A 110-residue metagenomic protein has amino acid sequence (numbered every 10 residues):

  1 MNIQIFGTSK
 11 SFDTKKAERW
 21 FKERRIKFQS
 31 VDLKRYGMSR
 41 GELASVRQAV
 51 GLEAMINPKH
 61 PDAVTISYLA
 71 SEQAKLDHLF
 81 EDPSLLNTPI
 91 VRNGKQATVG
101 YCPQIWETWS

Functional and structural regions predicted by a protein language model:
M1-R24, F28-K34: Local sequence-structure signature of Cys/Sec-based thiol-disulfide redox active-site neighborhoods
L33-S110: Thiol/selenol-based redox catalytic cores and closely related redox-interacting motifs
